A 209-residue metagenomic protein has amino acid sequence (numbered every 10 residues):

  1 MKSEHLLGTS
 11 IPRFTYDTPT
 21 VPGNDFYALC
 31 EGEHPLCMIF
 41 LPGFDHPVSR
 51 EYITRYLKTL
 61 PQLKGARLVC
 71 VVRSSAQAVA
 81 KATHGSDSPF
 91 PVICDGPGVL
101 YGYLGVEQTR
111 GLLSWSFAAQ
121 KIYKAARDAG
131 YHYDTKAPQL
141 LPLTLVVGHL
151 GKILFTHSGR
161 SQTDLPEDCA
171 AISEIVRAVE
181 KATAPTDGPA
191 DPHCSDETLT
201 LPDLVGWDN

Functional and structural regions predicted by a protein language model:
M1-E31: N-terminal "domain-start" segment that seeds a small globular fold
L7, E31-H34, K64, L140: Residue-level preference for short coil/turn positions at secondary-structure junctions
R13, L36, L143: Conserved beta-strand and immediately adjacent loop positions that scaffold enzyme active sites
D25-K58, R67-V71: Short active-site neighborhood of thiol/selenol oxidoreductases, capturing the structured segment around
E51-Y103: Structural microenvironment flanking redox-active thiols in thiol-disulfide oxidoreductases
D95-D164: Thiol/selenol-based redox catalytic cores and closely related redox-interacting motifs
R160-A182: A short, polar/charged loop-to-alpha-helix boundary motif
A182-N209: Cysteine/selenocysteine-centered motifs that mediate thiol-based redox chemistry or coordinate metal-sulfur cofactors
